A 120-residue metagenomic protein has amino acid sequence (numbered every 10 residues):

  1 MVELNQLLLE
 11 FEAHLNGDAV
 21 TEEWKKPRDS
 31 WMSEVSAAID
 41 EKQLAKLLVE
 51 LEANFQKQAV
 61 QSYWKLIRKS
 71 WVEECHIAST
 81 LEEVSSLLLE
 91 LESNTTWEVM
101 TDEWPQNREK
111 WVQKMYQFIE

Functional and structural regions predicted by a protein language model:
M1, I119-E120: Short, solvent-exposed mixed-charge patches
M1-L7, T21-P27, D40-L44, Q61-W64 (+1 more regions): Short amphipathic alpha-helical heptad-repeat segments
L4-F11, W31, V35, L44-L51 (+5 more regions): Fold-core signature of tandem repeat domains
L8-G17, T21, R68: Amphipathic, heptad-repeat alpha-helical segments
H14, K25-S30, A45, N54 (+4 more regions): Asparagine/serine/threonine-enriched low-complexity, disordered tracts, especially those forming N-linked glycosylation
L15-W24, S36-I39, Q56-S62, H76-L81 (+1 more regions): Charged, low-complexity interaction regions
I39, F55-C75, N107, W111 (+1 more regions): Non-catalytic all-alpha helical scaffold/repeat segments
D40-E52, T101-W104: Short, charged early-sequence alpha-helical segments and their helix-coil boundaries
